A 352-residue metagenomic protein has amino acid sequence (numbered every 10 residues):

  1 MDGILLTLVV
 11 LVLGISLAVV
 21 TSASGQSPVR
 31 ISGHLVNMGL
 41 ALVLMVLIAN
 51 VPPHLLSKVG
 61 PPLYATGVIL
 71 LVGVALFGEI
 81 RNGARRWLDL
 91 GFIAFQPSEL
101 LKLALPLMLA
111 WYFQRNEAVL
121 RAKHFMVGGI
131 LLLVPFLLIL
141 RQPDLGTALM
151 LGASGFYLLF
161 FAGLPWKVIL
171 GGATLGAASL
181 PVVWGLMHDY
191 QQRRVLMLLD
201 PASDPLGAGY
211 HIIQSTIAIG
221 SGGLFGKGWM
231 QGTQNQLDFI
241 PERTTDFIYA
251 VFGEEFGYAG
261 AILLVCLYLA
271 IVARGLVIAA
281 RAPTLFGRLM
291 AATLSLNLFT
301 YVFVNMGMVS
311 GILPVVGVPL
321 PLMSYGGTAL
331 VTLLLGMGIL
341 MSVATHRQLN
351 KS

Functional and structural regions predicted by a protein language model:
L5-H211, A250-S310, L335-I339: Hydrophobic alpha-helical transmembrane segments of multi-pass inner membrane proteins, especially in bacterial systems
G91-L101, R141-P143, G223-G228, V315-T332: Glycine/serine-rich anion-binding loops at beta->alpha junctions that coordinate negatively charged ligand groups
D144-L149, K227-G232, R243-T245, I262 (+3 more regions): Transmembrane helix boundary and interhelical junction motifs in multipass membrane proteins
L206-A208, W229, L237, I312: Replace "in large, NTP-powered and nucleic-acid-processing enzymes" with "in large, NTP-powered factors and other
G223-A259, A282, F286: Long extracytoplasmic/lumenal interhelical loops at the membrane interface of multi-pass membrane proteins
V304-S352: A juxtamembrane structural motif centered on a specific transmembrane helix
